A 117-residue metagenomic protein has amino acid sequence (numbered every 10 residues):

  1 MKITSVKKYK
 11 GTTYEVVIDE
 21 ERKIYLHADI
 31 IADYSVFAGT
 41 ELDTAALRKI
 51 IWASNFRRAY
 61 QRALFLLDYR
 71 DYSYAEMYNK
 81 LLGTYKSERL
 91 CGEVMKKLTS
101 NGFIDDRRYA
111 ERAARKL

Functional and structural regions predicted by a protein language model:
M1-L117: An alpha-helical, amphipathic repeat domain used for nucleic-acid recognition, typified by the mTERF helical solenoid
